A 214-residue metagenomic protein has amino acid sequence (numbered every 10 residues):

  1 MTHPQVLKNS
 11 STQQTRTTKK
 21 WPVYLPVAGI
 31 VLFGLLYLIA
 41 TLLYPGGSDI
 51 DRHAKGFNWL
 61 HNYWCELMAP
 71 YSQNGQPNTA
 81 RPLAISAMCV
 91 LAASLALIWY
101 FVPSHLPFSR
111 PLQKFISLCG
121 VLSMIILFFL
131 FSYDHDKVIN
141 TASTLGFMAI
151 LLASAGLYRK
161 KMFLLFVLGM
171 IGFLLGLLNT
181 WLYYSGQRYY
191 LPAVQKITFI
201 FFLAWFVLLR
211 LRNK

Functional and structural regions predicted by a protein language model:
M1-K19: Short, Lys/Arg-rich, polar N-terminal cytosolic tail immediately upstream of the first transmembrane signal-anchor
T2-P4, I30-F33, C89-A96, G146-A153 (+1 more regions): Hydrophobic cores of alpha-helical transmembrane segments in multi-pass inner/ER membrane proteins, independent
T17-I50: N-terminal signal-anchor transmembrane alpha helix
D49-P77: Extracytosolic (periplasmic/ER-lumenal) interhelical loops and adjacent juxtamembrane/interface segments of multi-pass
Y71-P107: Individual transmembrane alpha-helix segments
F101-Q113, G156-L165: Membrane-interface helix-boundary motifs at transmembrane edges
P111-A155: Membrane-proximal helix-loop-helix units in multi-pass membrane proteins
L152-K214: Terminal transmembrane helical module of multi-pass membrane proteins
